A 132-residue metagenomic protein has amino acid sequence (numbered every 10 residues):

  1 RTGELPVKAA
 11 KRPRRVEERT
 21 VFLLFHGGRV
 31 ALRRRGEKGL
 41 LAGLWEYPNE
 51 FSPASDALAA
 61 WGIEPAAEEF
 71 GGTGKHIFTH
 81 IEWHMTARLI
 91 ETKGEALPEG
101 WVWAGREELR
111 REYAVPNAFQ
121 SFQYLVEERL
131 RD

Functional and structural regions predicted by a protein language model:
R1-D132: Intrinsically disordered, low-complexity, charged terminal extensions of DNA damage-control enzymes
